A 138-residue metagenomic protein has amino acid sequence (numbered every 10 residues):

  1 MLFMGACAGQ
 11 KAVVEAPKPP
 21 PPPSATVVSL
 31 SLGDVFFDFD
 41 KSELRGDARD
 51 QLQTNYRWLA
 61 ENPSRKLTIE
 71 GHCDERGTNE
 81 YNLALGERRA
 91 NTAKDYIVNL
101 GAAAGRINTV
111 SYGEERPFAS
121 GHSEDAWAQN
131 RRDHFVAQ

Functional and structural regions predicted by a protein language model:
M1-G5: Sec-dependent bacterial lipoprotein signal peptides
C7-K66: Periplasmic peptidoglycan-binding/tethering modules of Gram-negative envelope proteins
D34-F37, N82-A84, H134: Short aromatic/hydrophobic contact patches that present stacked aromatics for nucleic-acid/ligand binding
D47, Q51-T54, E80, A84 (+3 more regions): Extracytoplasmic/secreted proteins, especially bacterial periplasmic and envelope-associated proteins
P63-H72, E87-F118, R131-Q138: A non-catalytic structural micro-motif
C73-T78: Surface-exposed aromatic
S120-S123: Short beta-alpha junctions and helix-cap segments that line functional grooves
D125-Q129: A generic structural micro-feature
